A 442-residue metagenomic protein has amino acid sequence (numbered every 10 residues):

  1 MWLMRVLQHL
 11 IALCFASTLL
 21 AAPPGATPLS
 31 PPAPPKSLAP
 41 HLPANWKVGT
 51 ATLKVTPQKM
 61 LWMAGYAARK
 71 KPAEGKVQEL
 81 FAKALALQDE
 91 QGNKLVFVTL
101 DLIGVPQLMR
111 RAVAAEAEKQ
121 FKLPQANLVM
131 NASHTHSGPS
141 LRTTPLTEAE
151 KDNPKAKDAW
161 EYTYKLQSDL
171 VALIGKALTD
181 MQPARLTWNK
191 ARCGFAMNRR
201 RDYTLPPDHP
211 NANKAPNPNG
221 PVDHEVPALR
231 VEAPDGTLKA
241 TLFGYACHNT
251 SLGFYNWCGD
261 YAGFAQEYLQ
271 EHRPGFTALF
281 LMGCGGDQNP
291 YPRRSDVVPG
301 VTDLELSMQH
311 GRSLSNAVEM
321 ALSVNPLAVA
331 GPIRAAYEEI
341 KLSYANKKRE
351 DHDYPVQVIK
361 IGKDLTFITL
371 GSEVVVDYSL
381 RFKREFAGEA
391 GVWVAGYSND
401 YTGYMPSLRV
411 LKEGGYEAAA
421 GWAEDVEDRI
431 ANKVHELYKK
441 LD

Functional and structural regions predicted by a protein language model:
M1-V6: N-terminal secretory signal peptides that target proteins for export/translocation
Q8-L20: Bacterial N-terminal signal peptides
P28-N131, T135-T277, L281-S315, L322-D442: Conserved beta-alpha junction segments in alpha/beta enzyme cores
